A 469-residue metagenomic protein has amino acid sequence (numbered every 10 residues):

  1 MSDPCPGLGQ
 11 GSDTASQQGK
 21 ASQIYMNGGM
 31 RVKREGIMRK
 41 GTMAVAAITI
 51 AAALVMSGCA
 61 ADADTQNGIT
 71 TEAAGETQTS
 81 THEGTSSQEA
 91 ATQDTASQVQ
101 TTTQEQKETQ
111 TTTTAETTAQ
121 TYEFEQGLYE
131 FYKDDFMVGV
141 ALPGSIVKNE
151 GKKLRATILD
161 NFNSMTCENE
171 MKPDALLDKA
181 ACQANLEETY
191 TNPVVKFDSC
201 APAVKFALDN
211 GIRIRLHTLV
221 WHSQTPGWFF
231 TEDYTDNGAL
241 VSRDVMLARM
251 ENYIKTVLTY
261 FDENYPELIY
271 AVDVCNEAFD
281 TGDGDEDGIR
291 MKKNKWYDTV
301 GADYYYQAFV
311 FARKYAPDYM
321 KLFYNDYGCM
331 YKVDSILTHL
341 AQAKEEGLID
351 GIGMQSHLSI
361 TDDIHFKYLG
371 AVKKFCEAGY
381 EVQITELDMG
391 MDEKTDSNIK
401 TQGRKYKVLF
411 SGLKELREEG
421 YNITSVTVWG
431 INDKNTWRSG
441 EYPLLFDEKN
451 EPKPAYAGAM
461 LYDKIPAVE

Functional and structural regions predicted by a protein language model:
M1-P6, Q10-T14: Intrinsically disordered, low-complexity segments enriched in serine/proline and basic residues
V55-G58: C-terminal motif of bacterial Sec signal peptides marking the signal peptidase cleavage site
A60-D62: Bacterial signal peptide processing site
A115-S164, K179-A181: N-terminal carbohydrate-binding accessory modules
Y122-E123, L177, Y260-E263, E267 (+5 more regions): Aromatic-rich peripheral "rim/lid" segments of glycoside hydrolase catalytic domains that contact and position glycan
F124-K133, P143-L154, I289-I399: Noncatalytic carbohydrate-binding groove/subsite architecture in carbohydrate-active enzymes
V140, M165, A207, V272 (+3 more regions): Conserved, mostly hydrophobic/aromatic
D160, S164-A181, T189-F323, Y327-C329 (+2 more regions): Substrate-binding cleft and catalytic face of glycoside hydrolase catalytic domains, especially the flexible beta-alpha
